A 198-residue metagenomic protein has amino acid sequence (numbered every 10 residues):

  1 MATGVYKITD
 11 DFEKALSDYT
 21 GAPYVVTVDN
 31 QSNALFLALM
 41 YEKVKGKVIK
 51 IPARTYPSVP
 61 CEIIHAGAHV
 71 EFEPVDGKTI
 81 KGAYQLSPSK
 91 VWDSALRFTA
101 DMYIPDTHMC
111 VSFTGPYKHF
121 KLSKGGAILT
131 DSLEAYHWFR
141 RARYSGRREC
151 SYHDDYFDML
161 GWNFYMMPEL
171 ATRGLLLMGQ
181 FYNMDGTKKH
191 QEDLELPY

Functional and structural regions predicted by a protein language model:
M1-D10, G179-Y182: A glycine-/small-polar-enriched, mobile loop at the entrance of the PLP active site in fold-type I
A2-T3, Y19-T20, K118-S123: Short glycine-enriched loop/turn motifs at secondary-structure junctions
K7, D11, N33, P57-S58 (+1 more regions): Short alpha-helical
D10-I49, E62-A66: Phosphate-binding glycine-rich loop
A22, Q31, P74-G77, G115-Y117: Short, acidic/glycine-rich phosphate-metal binding loop used to engage nucleotide
L39-M102: PLP-dependent aminotransferase-like
F98-A100, I104, H108-Y198: Active-site region of PLP-dependent enzymes
